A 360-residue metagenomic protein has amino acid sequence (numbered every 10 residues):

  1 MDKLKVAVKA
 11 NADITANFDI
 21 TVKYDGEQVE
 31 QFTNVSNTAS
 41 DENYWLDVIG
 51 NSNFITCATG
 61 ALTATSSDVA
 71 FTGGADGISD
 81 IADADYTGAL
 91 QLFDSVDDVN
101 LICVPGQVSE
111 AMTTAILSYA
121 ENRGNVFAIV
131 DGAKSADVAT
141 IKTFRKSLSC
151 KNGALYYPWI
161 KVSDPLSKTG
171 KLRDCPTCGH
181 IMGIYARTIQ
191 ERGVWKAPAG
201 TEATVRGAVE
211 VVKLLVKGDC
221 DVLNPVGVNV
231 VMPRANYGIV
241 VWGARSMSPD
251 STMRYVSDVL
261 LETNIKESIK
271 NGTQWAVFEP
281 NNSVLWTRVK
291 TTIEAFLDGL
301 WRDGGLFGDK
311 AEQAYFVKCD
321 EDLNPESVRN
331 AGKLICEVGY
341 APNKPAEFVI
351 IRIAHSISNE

Functional and structural regions predicted by a protein language model:
M1-D2, A82: Short, solvent-exposed secondary-structure boundary motifs
D2, N11-D19, K23-G26, G88-E360: Structured, hydrophobic secondary-structure cores that serve as assembly/anchoring elements
L4, V8-N11, T15-D41, W45 (+1 more regions): Extended, Lys/Arg-rich, non-catalytic nucleic-acid recognition/anchoring regions of very large nucleic-acid-interacting
K9-N11, T15, C57-T63, V69 (+1 more regions): Residue-level detector of intrinsically disordered, flexible termini and proteolytic processing junctions
E42-T63: Short, surface-exposed secondary-structure junctions/capping segments
A61-I81, Y86: Long, low-complexity, polar/charged, intrinsically disordered or flexibly structured peripheral segments
